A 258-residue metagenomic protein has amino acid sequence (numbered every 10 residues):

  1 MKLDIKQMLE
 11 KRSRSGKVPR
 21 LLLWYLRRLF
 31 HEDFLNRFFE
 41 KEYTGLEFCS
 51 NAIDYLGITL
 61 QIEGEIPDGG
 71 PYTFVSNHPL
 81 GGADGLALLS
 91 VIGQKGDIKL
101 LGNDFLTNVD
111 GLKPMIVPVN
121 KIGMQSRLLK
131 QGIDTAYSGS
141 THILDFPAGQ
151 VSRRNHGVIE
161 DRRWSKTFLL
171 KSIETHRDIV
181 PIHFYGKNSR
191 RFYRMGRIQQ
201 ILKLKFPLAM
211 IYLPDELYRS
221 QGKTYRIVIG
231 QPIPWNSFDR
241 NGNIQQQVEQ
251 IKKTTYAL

Functional and structural regions predicted by a protein language model:
M1-Y72, H78, A83-A87, Q94: Membrane-anchoring hydrophobic helices of lipid-metabolizing enzymes
F39-Y43, V119, F238-Q245: Charge-dense, low-complexity intrinsically disordered segments
L46, S50, K130, V248-K252: Generic alpha-helical structural signal
Y55-P234: Soluble catalytic domains of membrane acyltransferases
N236-L258: C-terminal/domain-terminus segments
